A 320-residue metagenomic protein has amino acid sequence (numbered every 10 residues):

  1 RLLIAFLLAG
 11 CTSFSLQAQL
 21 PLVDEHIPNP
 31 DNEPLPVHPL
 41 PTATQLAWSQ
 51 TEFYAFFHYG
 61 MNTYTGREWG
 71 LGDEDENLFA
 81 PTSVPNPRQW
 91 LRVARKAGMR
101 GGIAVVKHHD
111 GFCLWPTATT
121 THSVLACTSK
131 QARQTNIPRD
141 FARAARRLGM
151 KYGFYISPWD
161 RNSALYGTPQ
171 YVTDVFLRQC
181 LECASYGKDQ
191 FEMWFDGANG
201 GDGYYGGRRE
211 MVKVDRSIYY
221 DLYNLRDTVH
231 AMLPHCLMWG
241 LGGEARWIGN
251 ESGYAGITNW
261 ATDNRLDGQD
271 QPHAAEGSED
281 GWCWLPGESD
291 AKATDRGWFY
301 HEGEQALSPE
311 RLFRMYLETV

Functional and structural regions predicted by a protein language model:
I4-S15: Bacterial N-terminal signal peptides
Q19-V320: Mature catalytic domains of secreted/periplasmic carbohydrate-active enzymes
